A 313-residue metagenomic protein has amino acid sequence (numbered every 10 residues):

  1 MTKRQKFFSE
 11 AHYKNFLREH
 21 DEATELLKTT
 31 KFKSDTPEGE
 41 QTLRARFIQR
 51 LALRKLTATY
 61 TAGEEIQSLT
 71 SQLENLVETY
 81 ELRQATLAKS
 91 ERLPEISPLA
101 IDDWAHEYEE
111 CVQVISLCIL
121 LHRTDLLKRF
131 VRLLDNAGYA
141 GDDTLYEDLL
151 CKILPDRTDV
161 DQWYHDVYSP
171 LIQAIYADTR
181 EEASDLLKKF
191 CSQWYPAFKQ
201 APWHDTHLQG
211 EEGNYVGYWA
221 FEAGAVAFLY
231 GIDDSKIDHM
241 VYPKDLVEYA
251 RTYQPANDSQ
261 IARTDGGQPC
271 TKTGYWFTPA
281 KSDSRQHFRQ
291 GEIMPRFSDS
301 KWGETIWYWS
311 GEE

Functional and structural regions predicted by a protein language model:
T2-G210, Y215: Eukaryote-skewed repeat-based solenoidal scaffolds used as protein-protein interaction platforms, primarily
V112, G224, G274: Residue-level detector of short, conserved catalytic/binding motifs and their immediate flanks
D185-A262: Alpha-helical oligomerization segments
D258-T264, Y308-E312: Short, flexible domain-boundary/linker segments around small modular repeats
D265-G266, K272: Conserved N-terminal submotifs of small, disulfide-stabilized extracellular modules
T271-D283: Extracellular/lumenal glycan-associated surfaces
K281-E313: Extended, polar beta-sheet/loop recognition surfaces of beta-rich domains that mediate binding to diverse ligands
